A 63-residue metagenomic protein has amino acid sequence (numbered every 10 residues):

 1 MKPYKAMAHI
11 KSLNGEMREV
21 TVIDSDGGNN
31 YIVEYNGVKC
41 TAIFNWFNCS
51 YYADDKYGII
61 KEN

Functional and structural regions predicted by a protein language model:
M1-K11: Short coil-to-beta transition motif at edge beta-strands of beta-rich domains
M1-P3, I59-N63: Short intrinsically disordered terminal tails
H9, L13-G58: Acidic, low-complexity, intrinsically disordered interaction modules
